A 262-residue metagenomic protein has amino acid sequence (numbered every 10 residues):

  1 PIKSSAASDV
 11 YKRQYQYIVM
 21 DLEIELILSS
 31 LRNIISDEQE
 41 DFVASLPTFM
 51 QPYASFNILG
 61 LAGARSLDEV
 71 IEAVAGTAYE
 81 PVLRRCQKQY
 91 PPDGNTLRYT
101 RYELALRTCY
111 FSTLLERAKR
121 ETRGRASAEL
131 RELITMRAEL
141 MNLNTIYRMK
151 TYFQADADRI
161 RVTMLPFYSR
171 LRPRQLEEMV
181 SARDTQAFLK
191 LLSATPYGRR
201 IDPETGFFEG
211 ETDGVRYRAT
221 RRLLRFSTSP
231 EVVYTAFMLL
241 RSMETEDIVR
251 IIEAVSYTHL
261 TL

Functional and structural regions predicted by a protein language model:
P1-A7, Y11, H259-L262: Single conserved hydrophobic/aromatic residue that forms the stacking wall/gate of nucleotide- or nucleobase-binding
S5-I35: An N-terminal, globular interaction/scaffold subdomain
K12-M20, A128-M136, V232-R241: Short, recurring structural edge motifs at helix starts
I24-D37, L140-F153, D247-Y257: Extracellular/lumenal glycan-associated surfaces
E25, N33-V82, T100: Structured, contiguous alpha/beta core segments that scaffold functional sites
R32-F56, T151-S169, S256-L260: Extended intrinsically disordered, low-complexity coil regions enriched in Ser, Thr, Gly, Ala and often Pro
A64-T220: A contiguous, surface-oriented mixed alpha/beta subdomain in the mid-to-C-terminal portion of proteins that forms
T212-L260: C-terminal functional regions that serve as terminal interaction/effector modules
